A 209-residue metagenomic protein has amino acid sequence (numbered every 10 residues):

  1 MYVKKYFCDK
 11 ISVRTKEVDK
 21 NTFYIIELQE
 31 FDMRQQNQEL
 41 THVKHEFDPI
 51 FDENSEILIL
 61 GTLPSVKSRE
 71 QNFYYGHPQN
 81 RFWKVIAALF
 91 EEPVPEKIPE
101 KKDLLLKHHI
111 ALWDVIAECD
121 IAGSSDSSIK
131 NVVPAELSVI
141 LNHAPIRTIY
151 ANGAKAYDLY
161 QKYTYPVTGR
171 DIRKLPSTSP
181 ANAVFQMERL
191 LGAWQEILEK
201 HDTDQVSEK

Functional and structural regions predicted by a protein language model:
Y6, K10, K20-Q29: Short, positively charged and aromatic/hydrophobic N-terminal segments
I25, R34-E56, P78, S125-S138 (+1 more regions): C-terminal capping/extension of enzyme domains
E56-T62: Short, hydrophobic/glycine-enriched beta-strand segments
K67-S128: Short, surface-exposed acidic-centric catalytic microdomains
K107-K155: Internal catalytic-core helix/loop-beta-alpha segment that presents or stabilizes conserved functional determinants
A156-Y160: Short, well-ordered alpha-helical microsegments
